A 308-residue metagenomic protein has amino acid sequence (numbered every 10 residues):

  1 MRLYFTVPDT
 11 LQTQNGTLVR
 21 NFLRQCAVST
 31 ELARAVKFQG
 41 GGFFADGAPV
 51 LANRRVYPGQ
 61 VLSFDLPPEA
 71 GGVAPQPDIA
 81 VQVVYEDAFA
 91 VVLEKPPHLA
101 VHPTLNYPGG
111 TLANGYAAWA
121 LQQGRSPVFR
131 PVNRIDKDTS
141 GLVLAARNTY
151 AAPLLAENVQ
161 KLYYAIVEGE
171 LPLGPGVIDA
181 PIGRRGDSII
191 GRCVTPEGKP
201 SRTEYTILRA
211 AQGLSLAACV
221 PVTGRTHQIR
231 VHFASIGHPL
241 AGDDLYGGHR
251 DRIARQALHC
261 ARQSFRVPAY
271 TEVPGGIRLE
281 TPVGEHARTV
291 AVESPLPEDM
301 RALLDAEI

Functional and structural regions predicted by a protein language model:
M1-I308: RNA pseudouridine synthases
